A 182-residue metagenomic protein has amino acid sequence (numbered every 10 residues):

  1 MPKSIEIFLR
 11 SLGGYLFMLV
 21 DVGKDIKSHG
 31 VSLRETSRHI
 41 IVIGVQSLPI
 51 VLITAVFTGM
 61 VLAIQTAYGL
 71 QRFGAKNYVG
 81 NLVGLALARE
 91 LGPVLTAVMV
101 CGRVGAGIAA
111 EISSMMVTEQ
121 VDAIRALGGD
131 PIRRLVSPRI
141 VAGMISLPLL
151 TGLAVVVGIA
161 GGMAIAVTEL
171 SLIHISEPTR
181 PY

Functional and structural regions predicted by a protein language model:
M1-R34: Short, membrane-interfacial amphipathic segments enriched in basic
K27-I53: Membrane-interface helix starts
H29, A63, A67-Q71, A106 (+2 more regions): Transmembrane helix-loop junctions in multipass membrane proteins, especially transporters and channels
G44, L48, L52, L91 (+2 more regions): Selective transmembrane-helix segments that form parts of the transport pathway or gating/packing helices in multipass
G44-L95, M99: Active-site cofactor/substrate anionic-group-binding motifs, chiefly glycine- and Lys/Arg-rich phosphate-binding loops
M60, A86-E111, P131, P148-A164: Mid-bilayer segments of alpha-helical transmembrane spans in multi-pass integral membrane proteins that mediate
I112-I140: Short cytoplasmic-facing helical segments at TM-TM junctions of multi-pass membrane proteins
I173-Y182: Single conserved hydrophobic/aromatic residue that forms the stacking wall/gate of nucleotide- or nucleobase-binding
